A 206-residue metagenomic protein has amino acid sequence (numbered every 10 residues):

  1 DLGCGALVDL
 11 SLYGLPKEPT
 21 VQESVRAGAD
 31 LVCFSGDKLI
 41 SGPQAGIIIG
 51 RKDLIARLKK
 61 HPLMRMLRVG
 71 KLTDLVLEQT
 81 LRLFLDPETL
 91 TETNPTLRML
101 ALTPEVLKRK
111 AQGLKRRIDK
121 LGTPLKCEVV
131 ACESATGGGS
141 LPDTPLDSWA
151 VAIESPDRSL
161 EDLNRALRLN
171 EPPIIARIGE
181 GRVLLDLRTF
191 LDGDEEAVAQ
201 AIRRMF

Functional and structural regions predicted by a protein language model:
L2-F84, D119, A201: Conserved PLP-enzyme active-site core in the AAT-like
L2-G5, E92-P95, I178-E180: Short beta-strands and strand-loop turn motifs
D9, L39, L100-A101, V183: Glycine-rich phosphate/diphosphate-binding loops and the adjacent beta-loop-alpha structural elements that coordinate
V32, K59, T89-E92, G138 (+1 more regions): Short, functionally important structural connectors and interaction interfaces within domains
D53, H61, V69-L121, V130-E133 (+1 more regions): Structural motif of enzymes handling amino- and sulfur-group chemistry
R65-M66, R168-I175, R203-F206: A common structural junction motif
P104, K108-G193, A197-V198: Conserved C-terminal alpha-helix-loop-beta "cap" of PLP-dependent enzymes that closes/shapes the active-site mouth
